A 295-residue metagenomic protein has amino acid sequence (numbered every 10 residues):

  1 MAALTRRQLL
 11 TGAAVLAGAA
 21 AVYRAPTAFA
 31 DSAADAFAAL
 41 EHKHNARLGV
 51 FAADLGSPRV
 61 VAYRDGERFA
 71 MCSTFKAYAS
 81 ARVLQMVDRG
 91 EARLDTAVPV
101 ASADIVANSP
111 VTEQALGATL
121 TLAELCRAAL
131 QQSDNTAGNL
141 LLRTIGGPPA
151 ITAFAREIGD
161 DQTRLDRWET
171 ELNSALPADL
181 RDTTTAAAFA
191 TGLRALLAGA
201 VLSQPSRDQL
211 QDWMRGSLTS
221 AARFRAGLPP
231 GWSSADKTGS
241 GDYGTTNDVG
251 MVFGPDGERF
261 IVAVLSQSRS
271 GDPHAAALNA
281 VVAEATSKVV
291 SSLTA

Functional and structural regions predicted by a protein language model:
A2-A14, D31-F37, T144, G192-A195 (+2 more regions): Structured C-terminal helix/loop/strand segments within mature extracytoplasmic catalytic/sensor domains
R6, E91-L120, A150-R167: Active-site helix/loop module of the DD-peptidase/beta-lactamase fold, centered on the serine-lysine SxxK catalytic
Y23-A70, K288-S292: Beta-lactamase-like hydrolase cores
E41-H44, A81-E91, S102, L130-S133 (+8 more regions): Sec/Tat-exported extracytoplasmic proteins
A53-L55, L130-S133, W168, V264-Q267: Active-site-proximal beta-strand/loop segments in catalytic clefts of secreted hydrolases
P58, A70-V100, A129, V262: Active-site SXXK
I105-L141, P148, D182: Conserved catalytic neighborhood of penicillin-recognizing serine enzymes
L142-A198: Mid-domain, small-residue-enriched loop/turn segments at the edges of structured enzyme/sensor domains
